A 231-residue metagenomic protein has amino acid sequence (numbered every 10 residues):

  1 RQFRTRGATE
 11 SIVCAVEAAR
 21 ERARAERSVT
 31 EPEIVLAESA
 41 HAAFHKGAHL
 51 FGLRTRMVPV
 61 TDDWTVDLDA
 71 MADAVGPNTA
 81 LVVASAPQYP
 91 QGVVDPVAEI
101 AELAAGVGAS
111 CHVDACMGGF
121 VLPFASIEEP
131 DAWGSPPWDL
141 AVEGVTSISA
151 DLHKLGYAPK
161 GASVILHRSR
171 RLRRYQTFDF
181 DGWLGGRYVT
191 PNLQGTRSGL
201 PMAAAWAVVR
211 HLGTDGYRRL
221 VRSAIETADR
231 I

Functional and structural regions predicted by a protein language model:
R1-S28, A43-G47: Conserved beta-loop-alpha segment that forms the PLP phosphate-binding cup at the N-terminus of a helix
C14-E17, H45-L50, V93-P96, V121-E128 (+2 more regions): Short acidic, glycine/serine/threonine-rich loops at helix termini
R24-N78: PLP-dependent aminotransferase-like
A40, Q88, M117-G119, K154: Active-site-proximal loop/turn and secondary-structure-junction residues that shape catalytic pockets, frequently
V66-A115: Active-site phosphate-binding strand-loop segment of PLP-dependent enzymes
L68-A70, V94-G106, G118-S147: Active-site pre-lysine segment of PLP-dependent enzymes
D131-I231: Active-site C-terminal subdomain of aminotransferase-like
